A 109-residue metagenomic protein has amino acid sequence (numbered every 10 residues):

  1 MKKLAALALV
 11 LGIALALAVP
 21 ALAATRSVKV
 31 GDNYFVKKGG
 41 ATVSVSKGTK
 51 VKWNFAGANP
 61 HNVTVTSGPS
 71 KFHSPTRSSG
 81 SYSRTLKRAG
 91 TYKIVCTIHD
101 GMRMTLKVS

Functional and structural regions predicted by a protein language model:
K2-S109: Extracytoplasmic copper-binding redox domains, predominantly the cupredoxin/blue-copper superfamily
